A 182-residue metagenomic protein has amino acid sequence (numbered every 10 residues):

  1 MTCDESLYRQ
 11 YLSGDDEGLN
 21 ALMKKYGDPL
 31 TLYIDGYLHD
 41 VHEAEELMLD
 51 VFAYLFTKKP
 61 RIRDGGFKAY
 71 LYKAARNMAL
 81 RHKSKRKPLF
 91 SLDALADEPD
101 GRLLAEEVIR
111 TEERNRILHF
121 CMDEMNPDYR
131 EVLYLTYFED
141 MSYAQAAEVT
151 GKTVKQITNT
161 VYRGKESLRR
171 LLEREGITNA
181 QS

Functional and structural regions predicted by a protein language model:
M1-P29, G36, D123, R170 (+2 more regions): N-terminal module of bacterial RNA polymerase sigma factors
Y11, L30, I34, A44-L55 (+4 more regions): Short, small-hydrophobic-rich alpha-helical interface motif
L12-S13, H39, L49-G66, K85-K87: Sigma70-family region 2
G27, T31, F52, N126 (+2 more regions): C-terminal flanking helix
K73-L92, T111: Arg/Lys-rich amphipathic alpha helix in sigma70-family domain 2
L80, A144-R174: DNA-recognition helix of helix-turn-helix
L95-D123: Acidic, proline/glycine-rich intrinsically disordered inter-domain spacer in sigma factors
V132-T136: A short pre-motif secondary-structure segment
